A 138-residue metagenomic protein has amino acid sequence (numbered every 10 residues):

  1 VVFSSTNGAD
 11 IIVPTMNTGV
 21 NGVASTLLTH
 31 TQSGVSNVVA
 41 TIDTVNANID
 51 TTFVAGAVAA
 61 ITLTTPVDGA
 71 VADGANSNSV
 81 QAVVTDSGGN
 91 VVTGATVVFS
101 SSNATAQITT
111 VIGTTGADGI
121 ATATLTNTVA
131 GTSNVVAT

Functional and structural regions predicted by a protein language model:
V1-T138: The feature marks long extracellular or luminal low-complexity segments
